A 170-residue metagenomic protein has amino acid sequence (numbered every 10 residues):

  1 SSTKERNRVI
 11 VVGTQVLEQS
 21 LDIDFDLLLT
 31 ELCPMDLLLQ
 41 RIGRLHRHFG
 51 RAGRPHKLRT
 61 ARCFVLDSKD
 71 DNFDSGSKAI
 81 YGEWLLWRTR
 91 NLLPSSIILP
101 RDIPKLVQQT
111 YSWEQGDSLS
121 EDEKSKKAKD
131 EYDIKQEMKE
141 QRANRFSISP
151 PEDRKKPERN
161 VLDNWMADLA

Functional and structural regions predicted by a protein language model:
S1-K4, F25, L29-A170: C-terminal helicase lobe and adjacent C-terminal extensions/tails of nucleic-acid helicase motors
K4-E18: Conserved two-lobed SF2 helicase motor
